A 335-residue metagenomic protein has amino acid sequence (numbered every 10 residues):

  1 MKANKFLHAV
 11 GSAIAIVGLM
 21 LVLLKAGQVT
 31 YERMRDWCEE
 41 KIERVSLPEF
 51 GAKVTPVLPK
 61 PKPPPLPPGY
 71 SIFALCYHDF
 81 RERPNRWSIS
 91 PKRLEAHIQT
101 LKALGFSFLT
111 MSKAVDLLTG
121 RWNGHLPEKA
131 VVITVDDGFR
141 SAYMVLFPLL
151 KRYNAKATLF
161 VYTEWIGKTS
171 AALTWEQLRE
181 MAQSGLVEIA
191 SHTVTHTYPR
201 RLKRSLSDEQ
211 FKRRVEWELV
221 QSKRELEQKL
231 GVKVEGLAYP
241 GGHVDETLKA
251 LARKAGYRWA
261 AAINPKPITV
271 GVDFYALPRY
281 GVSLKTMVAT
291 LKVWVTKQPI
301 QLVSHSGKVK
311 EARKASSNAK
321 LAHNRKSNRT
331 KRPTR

Functional and structural regions predicted by a protein language model:
M1-G18: N-terminal Sec-pathway targeting helices
V17-Q28: Alpha-helical transmembrane segments
A26-A130, T286, K297-R335: N-terminal pre-catalytic segment of deacetylase/amide-hydrolase enzymes
Y70, L75-R81, E128-V131, F139-R140 (+2 more regions): Metal-dependent polysaccharide deacetylase catalytic core of the NodB/CE4 family, i.e., the active-site-bearing domain
R93, T100, L149-R152, E180 (+1 more regions): Alpha-helical scaffold elements within enzyme catalytic domains, especially in hydrolases
N154-T158, Y162-A190, V194, L251-R253 (+2 more regions): Active-site-adjacent pocket scaffolds in enzyme catalytic domains
K223-G231, G241-I263, I268: Surface-exposed substrate-engagement region within the catalytic domains of secreted or surface-exposed extracellular
